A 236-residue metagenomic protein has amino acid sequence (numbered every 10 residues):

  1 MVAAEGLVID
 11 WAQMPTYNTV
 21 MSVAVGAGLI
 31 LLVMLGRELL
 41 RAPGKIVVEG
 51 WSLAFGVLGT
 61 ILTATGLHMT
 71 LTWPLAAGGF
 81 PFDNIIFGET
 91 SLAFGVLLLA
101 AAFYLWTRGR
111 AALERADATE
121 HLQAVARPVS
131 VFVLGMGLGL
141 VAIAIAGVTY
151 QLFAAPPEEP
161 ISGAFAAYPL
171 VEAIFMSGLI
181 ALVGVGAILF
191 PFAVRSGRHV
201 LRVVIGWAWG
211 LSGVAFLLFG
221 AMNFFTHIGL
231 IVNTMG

Functional and structural regions predicted by a protein language model:
V2-L29: Hydrophobic transmembrane alpha-helical segments in integral membrane proteins
V20-V33, T90-W106, S177-F190: Hydrophobic cores of alpha-helical transmembrane segments in multi-pass inner/ER membrane proteins, independent
L29-V33, S177-G236: C-terminal transmembrane-bundle signature of multipass membrane proteins, characterized by strong activation on
G44-G59, R202-G206: Membrane-interfacial loop-to-transmembrane alpha-helix junctions, especially the N-terminal start
G50, T70-F94: Hydrophobic/aromatic-rich structural module bridging two neighboring secondary-structure elements via a short loop
L53-W73: A generic, lipid-embedded transmembrane alpha helix
L67-L75, I145-E159, A221-V232: Membrane-helix interface motif
G88-T90, F94-S177: Membrane-proximal helix-loop-helix units in multi-pass membrane proteins
